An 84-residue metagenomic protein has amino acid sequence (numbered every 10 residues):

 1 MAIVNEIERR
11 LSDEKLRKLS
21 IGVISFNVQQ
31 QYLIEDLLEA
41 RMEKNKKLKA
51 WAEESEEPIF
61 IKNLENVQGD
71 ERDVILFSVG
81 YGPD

Functional and structural regions predicted by a protein language model:
M1-D84: Core RecA-like ATPase module of SF1/SF2 helicases and allied nucleic-acid translocases
